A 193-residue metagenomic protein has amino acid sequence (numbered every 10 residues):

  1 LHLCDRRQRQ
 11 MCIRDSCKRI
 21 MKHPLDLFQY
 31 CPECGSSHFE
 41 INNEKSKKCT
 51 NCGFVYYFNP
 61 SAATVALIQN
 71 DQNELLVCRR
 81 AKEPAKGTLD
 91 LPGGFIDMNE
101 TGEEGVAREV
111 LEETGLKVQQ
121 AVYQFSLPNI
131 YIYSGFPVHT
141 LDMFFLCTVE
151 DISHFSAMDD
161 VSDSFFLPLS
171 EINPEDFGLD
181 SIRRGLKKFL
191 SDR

Functional and structural regions predicted by a protein language model:
L1-S16: Single conserved hydrophobic/aromatic residue that forms the stacking wall/gate of nucleotide- or nucleobase-binding
F28, S46: Residues immediately within or flanking Cys/His clusters that coordinate Zn2+ in small zinc-binding modules
C31-C34, C49-C52: Short cysteine-rich clusters marking metal-coordination/redox-active sites
F39-E40, Y57: Short functional micro-motifs and their immediate structural scaffolds
N51-L75, F95: Conserved N-terminal beta-strand and adjoining loop/helix that marks the start of the Nudix/MutT-like hydrolase domain
N70-E112: Conserved Nudix-box catalytic region and its N-terminal flanking loop in Nudix hydrolases and closely related
F125-H154: Active-site-adjacent beta-strand/loop module that shapes the phosphate/pyrophosphate-binding cleft
S156-L186: NUDIX/MutT-family hydrolases
